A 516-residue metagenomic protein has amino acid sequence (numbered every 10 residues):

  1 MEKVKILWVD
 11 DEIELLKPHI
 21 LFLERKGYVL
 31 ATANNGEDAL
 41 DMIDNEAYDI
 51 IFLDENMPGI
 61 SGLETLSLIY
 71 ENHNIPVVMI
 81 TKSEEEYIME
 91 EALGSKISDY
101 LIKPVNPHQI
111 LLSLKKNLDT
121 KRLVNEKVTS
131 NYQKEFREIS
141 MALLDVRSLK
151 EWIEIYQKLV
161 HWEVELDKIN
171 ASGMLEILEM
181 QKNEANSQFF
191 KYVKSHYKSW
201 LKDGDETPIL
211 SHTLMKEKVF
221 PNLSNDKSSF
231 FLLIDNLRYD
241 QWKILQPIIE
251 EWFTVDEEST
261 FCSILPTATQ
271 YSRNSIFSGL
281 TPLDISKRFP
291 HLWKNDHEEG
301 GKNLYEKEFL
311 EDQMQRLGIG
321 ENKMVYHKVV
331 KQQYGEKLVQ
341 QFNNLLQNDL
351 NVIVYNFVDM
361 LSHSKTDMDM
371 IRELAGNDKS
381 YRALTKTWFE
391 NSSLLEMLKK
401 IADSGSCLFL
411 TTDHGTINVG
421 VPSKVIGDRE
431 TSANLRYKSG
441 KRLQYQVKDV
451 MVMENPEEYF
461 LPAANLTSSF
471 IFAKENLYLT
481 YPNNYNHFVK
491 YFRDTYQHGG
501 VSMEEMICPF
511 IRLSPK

Functional and structural regions predicted by a protein language model:
E12, L21-F22, N56, M79 (+4 more regions): Feature captures the catalytic ectodomains and active-site-proximal regions of enzymes that hydrolyze or transfer
I13-A31: Two-component/phosphorelay signaling modules centered on CheY-like receiver
L16, P58, T81, E85 (+1 more regions): The feature encodes the CheY-like receiver
N34-D38, S61-E64: Acidic catalytic/metal-coordinating carboxylates
D41, L63-N74: Short amphipathic alpha-helix used as the core "switch/output" element in two-component signaling
E46-F52: Active-site beta3 strand of CheY-like receiver
I51, Y100-L101: Two-component signal transduction core modules
E64, E84-D99: Alpha4 helix (beta4-alpha4-beta5 surface) of REC/receiver domains from two-component response regulators
